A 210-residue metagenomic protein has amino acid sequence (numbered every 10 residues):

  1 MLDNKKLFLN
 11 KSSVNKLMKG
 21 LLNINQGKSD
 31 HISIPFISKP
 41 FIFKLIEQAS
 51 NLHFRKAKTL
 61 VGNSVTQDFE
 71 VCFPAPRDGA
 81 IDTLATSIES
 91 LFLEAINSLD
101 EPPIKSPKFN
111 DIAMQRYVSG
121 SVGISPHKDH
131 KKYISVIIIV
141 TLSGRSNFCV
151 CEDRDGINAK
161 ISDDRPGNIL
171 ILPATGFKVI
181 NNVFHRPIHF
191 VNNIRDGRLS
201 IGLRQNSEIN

Functional and structural regions predicted by a protein language model:
L2-K105: Non-heme Fe(II)/2-oxoglutarate
P107, K132-Y133, D155, F184: Short solvent-exposed loop/turn micro-motifs enriched in small/polar/acidic residues
K108-V118: A short glycine-rich, His/Asp/Glu-containing loop-to-beta-strand
R116-S119, K132-F148: Short, conserved beta-strand element in jelly-roll/cupin
G120-G123, L172-P173: Short Pro/Gly-enriched beta-strand edge/turn motifs at strand-loop
I124-H127, R186-I188: Glycine-rich, charged/polar anion/phosphate-binding loops that engage phosphate groups from diverse ligands
S125-I137, I157-N158: A short beta-loop-beta micro-motif enriched in histidine and acidic residues
C149-N210: Catalytic core of Fe(II)/2-oxoglutarate
